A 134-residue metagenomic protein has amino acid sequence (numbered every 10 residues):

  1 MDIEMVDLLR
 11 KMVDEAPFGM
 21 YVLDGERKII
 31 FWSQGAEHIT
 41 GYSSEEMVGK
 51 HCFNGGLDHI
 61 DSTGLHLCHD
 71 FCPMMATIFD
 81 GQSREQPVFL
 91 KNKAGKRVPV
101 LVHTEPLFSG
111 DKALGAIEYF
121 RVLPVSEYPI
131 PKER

Functional and structural regions predicted by a protein language model:
M1-M5, R121-R134: PAS-associated C-terminal cap
D2-K28, W32-E37: Sensory modules in modular signal-transduction proteins
M5-L8, G55-A94: Terminal output helix/cap of sensory domains in signal transduction proteins
F18, E85-Q86, V102-H103: Short loop/turn microsegments at loop-to-beta-strand junctions
D24, S33, D61, N92 (+1 more regions): Short, acidic, Ser/Thr-enriched surface-loop or helix-capping motifs
I30, R84, K91-V98, L114: PAS-family sensory domains
A36-H51: PAS/PAS-like sensory domain cap-loop motif
V102-A116, V122-E127: Short loop/turn elements at sensory-signaling interfaces that couple input to output
